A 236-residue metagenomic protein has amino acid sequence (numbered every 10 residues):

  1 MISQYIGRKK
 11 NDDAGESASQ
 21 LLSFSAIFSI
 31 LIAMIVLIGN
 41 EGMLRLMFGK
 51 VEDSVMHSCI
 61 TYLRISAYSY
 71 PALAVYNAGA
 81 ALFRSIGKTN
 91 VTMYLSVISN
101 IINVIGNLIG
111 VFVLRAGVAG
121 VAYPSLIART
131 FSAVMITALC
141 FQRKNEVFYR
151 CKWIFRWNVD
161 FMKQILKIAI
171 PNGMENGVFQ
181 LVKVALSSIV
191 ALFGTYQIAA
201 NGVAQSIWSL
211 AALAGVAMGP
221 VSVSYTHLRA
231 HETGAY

Functional and structural regions predicted by a protein language model:
M1-A33, L73-T92, S187, N201-A235: Small-residue-rich hydrophobic transmembrane alpha-helices
I2-S69, V111-I170, Y225-A235: Short alpha-helical transmembrane segments in multi-pass integral membrane proteins
G7, K88, G117, G194-T195: A helix-boundary/kink motif common to multi-pass secondary transporters, especially Major Facilitator Superfamily
G39-N40, G79, G106, I136 (+3 more regions): Hydrophobic/aromatic residues in alpha-helical transmembrane segments
L44-D53, I109-R115, G173, G177-L210 (+1 more regions): Helix-terminus/linker motif at the lipid-water interface of multi-pass membrane proteins
L63, A67, N90-V97, M135-A138 (+5 more regions): Hydrophobic faces of transmembrane alpha-helices in multi-pass small-molecule transporters and flippases across diverse
I65-R84, T92-N103, V121-T137, G215-P220: Short runs within selected transmembrane alpha-helices of multi-pass transporters and secretion channels
G79-G87, N107-A116: Membrane-water interface regions at transmembrane-helix termini and the short interhelical loops of multi-pass membrane
